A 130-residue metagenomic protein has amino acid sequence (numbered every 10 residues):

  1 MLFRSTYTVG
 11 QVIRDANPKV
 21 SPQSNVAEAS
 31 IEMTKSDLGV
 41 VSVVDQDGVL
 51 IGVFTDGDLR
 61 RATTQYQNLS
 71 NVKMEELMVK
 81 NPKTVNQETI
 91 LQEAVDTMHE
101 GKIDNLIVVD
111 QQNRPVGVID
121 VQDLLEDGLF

Functional and structural regions predicted by a protein language model:
M1-A16, L50-D104, Q111-F130: Tandem CBS (Bateman) regulatory domains
Q11-G48: Oxyanion-binding "anion nests"
P22-Q23, V44, V85-E88, V109: Glycine-rich beta-to-alpha transition loops that act as phosphate-gripper elements at the mouths of alpha/beta enzyme
L38-G39, I103-N105: Short loop/turn microsegments at loop-to-beta-strand junctions
